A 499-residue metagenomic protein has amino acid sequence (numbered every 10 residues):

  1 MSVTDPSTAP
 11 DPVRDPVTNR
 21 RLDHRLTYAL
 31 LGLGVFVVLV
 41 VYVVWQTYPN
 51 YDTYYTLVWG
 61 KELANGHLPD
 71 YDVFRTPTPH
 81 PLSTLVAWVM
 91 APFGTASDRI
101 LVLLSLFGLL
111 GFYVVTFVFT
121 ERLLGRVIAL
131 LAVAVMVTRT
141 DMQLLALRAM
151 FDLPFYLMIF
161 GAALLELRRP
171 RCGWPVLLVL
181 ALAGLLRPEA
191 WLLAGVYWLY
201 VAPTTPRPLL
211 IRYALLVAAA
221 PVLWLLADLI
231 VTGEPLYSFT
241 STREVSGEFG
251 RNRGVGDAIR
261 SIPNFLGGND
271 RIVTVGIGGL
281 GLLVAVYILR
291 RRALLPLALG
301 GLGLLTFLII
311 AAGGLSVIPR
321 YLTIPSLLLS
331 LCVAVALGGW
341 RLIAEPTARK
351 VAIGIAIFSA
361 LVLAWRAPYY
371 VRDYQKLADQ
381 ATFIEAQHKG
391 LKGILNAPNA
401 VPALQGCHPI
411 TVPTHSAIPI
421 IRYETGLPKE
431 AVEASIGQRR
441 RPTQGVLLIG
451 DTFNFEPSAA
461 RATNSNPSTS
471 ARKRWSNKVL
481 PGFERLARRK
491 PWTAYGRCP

Functional and structural regions predicted by a protein language model:
S2-P12, P16, R168-G173, L178 (+2 more regions): Perimembrane helix-loop-helix junctions
R21-L22, R122, T204-A214, G281-G301 (+2 more regions): Membrane-interface helix-loop-helix junctions at transmembrane boundaries of multi-pass membrane enzymes, predominantly
T27-G32, L178, A214-V222, I277-L280 (+3 more regions): Signature aromatic-anchored transmembrane alpha helix within multi-pass, membrane-resident enzymes that catalyze glycan
V35-F36, I100-L124, L157, G161: Transmembrane-helix motifs of polytopic, lipid-linked glycan transferases
Y55, A194-G195, R207-L280, L305 (+1 more regions): Membrane-lumen/periplasm interface segments of specific transmembrane helices in polyprenyl phosphate-linked
T116, W198-A202, G267-T306: Hydrophobic, aromatic-rich transmembrane alpha-helices and their immediate juxtamembrane boundary segments
A146, D152, L192, G276 (+2 more regions): Hydrophobic/aromatic-rich transmembrane helices and adjacent perimembrane loops
F358-I418, E424, V432-E433, G437: Membrane-embedded, lumen/periplasm-facing catalytic core of multi-pass transferases that use lipid-linked donors
